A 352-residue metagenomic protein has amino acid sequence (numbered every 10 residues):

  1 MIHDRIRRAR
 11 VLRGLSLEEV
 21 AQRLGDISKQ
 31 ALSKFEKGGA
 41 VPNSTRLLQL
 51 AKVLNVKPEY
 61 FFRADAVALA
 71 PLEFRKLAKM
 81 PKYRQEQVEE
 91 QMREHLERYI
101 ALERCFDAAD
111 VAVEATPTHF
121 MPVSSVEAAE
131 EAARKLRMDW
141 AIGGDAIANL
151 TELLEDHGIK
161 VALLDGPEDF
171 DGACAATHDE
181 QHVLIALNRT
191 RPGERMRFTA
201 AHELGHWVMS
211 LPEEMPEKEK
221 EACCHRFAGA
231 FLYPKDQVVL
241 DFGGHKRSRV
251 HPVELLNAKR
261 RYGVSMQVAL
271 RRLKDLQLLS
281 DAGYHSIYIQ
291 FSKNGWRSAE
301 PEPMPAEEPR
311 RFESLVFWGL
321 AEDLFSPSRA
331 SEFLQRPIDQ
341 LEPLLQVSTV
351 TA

Functional and structural regions predicted by a protein language model:
M1-A352: Active-site hotspot residues in diverse enzymes, especially metal/ion-binding acidic/histidine motifs
